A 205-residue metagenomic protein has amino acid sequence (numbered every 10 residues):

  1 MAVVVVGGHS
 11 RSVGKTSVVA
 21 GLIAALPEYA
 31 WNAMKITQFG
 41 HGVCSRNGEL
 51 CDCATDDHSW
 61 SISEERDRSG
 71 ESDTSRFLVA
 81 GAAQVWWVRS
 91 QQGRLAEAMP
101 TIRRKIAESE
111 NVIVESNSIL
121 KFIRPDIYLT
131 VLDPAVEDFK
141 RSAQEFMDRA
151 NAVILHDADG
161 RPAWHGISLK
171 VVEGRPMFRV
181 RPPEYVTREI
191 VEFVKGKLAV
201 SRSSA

Functional and structural regions predicted by a protein language model:
M1: Phosphate-binding P-loop
V5, A30-M34, T130: Conserved beta-strand elements of the Class I
V5-L22: Glycine-rich phosphate-binding P-loop
G21, A107-N111, S116-E189, F193: Conserved catalytic-core segment of NTP-binding enzymes
I23-S90: N-terminal phosphate/diphosphate-binding loop that engages ATP/GTP or pyrophosphate donors across diverse enzyme folds
Q84-S118: Phosphate-binding/switch loop-helix module in NTP-utilizing enzymes
I190-A205: Short, hydrophobic alpha-helical segments
